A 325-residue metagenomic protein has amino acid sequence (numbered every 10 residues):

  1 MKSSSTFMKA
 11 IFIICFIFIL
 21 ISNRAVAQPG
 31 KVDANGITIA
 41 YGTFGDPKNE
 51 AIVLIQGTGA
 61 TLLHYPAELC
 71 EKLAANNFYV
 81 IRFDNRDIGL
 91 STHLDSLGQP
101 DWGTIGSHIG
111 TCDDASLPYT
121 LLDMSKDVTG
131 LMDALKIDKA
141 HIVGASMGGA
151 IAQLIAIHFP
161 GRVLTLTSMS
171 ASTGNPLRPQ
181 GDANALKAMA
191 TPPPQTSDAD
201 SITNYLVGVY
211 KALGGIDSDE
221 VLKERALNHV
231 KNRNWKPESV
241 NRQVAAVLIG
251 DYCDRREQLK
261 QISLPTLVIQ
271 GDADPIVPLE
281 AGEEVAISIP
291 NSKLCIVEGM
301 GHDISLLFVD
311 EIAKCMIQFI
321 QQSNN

Functional and structural regions predicted by a protein language model:
I37-S107: Conserved HGGG/HGGXW glycine-rich cap/lid loop of the alpha/beta-hydrolase fold
G110-P118, L122-A140: Conserved acidic catalytic loop of the alpha/beta-hydrolase fold
D138-R178: Conserved hydrolase catalytic core segment
G181-E257: Alpha/beta-hydrolase
I262, V268-Q270: Short beta-strand/loop motif that positions the catalytic acidic residue of the alpha/beta-hydrolase fold
L264, P278-V285: Short alpha-helix in the alpha/beta-hydrolase fold that links the catalytic acid
A273-V277: Acidic catalytic loop of the alpha/beta-hydrolase fold
S292-N325: Catalytic active-site module of serine/aspartate enzymes centered on a nucleophile-bearing elbow/loop
